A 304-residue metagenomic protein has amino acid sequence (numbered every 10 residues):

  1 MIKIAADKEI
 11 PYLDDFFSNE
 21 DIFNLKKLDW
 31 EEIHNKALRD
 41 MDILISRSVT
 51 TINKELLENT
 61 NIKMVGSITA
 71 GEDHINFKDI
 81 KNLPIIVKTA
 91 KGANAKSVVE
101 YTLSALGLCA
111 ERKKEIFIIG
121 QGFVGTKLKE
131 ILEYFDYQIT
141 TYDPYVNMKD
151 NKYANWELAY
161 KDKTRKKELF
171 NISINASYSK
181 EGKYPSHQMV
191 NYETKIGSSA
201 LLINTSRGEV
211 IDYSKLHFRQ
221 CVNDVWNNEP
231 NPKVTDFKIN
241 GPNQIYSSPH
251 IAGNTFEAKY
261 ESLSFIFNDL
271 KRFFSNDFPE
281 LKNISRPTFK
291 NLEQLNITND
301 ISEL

Functional and structural regions predicted by a protein language model:
M1-M41: N-terminal glycine-/charge-rich "phosphate-binding" loop or analogous flexible N-terminal tail
D7, D42-E111: Phosphate/diphosphate ligand-binding glycine-rich loop within oxidoreductases
K8, K91, V99, K113-E133: Glycine-rich adenosine-cofactor-binding loop
T51-E55, M148-F237: Rossmann-like adenosine-cofactor binding region
N59-M64, L83-I86, Y137, G197-A200 (+1 more regions): A short helix->loop->beta-strand "cap" motif at the edges of active sites that frequently abuts
V99-K114, Y134-F135, S264-F273: Oxidoreductase and adenylate-handling cofactor-binding alpha/beta cores
F135-K152: NAD(P)-binding Rossmann-fold cofactor-contacting core
S199-L304: Rossmann-like dinucleotide-binding domain for NAD(H)/NADP(H)
